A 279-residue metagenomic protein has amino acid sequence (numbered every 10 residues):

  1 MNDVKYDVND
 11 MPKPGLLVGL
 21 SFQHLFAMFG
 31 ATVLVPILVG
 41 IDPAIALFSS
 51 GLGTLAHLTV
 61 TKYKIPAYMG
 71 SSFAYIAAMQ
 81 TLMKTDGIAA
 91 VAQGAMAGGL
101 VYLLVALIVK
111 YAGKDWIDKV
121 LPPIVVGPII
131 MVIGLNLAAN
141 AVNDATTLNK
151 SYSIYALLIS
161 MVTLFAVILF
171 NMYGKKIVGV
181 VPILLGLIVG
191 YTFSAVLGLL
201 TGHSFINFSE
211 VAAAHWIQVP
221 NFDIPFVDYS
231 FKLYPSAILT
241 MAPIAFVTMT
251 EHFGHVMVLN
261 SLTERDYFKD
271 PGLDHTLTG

Functional and structural regions predicted by a protein language model:
M1-G19, H203-F226, S261-K269, H275-T276: Intrinsically disordered, low-complexity non-transmembrane regions of multi-pass membrane transporters
M1-M69, F73-G87: N-terminal signal-anchor module of multipass membrane proteins
K5-G15, I37-L58, T240-G279: Membrane-embedded helical hairpins/re-entrant loop segments and their flanking transmembrane helices within multi-pass
G15, G19, Q23, I45 (+8 more regions): Alpha-helical transmembrane segments of integral membrane proteins
F29-G30, I45-L55, S71-I76, L100 (+4 more regions): Hydrophobic alpha-helical segments embedded in the membrane of multi-pass proteins
L38-P43, Y152-Y155, F165-I224, F231-G254: Flexible hinge motifs at transmembrane-helix junctions and intramembrane kinks/re-entrant loops in multi-pass membrane
V39-D42, G70, P122, V181 (+1 more regions): Buried hydrophobic positions in well-ordered alpha/beta secondary-structure cores of metabolic enzymes
T85-T201: Membrane-embedded alpha-helical modules
